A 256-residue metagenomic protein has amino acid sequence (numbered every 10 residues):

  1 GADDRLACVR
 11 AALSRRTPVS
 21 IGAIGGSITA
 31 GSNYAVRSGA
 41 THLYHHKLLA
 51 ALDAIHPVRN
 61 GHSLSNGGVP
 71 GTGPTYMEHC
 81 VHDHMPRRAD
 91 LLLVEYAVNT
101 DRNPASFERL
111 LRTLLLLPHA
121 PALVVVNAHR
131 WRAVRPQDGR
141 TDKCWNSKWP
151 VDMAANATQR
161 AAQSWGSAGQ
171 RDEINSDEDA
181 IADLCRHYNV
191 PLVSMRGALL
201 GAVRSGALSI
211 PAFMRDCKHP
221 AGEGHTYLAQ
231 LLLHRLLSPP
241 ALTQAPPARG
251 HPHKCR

Functional and structural regions predicted by a protein language model:
G1-G67, H79-L93: Serine-esterase "nucleophile elbow" of acetyl-processing enzymes
G1-R5, V124-V126, R171-P211, Y227-P240: Extracellular serine-dependent O-acyl
G22, L208-C255: Histidine-centered active-site loop/cap adjacent to the catalytic His in serine esterases/O-acetyl transfer systems
S27-I28, S32-V36, S63-H82, R87-A105 (+4 more regions): Cell-envelope and extracellular/periplasmic
Y44, L48-A51, V98, T113-L114 (+5 more regions): Catalytic cores of nucleotide-enabled group-transfer and carboxylate-activating enzymes in metabolic and assembly-line
F107-L114, E178: Generic structural signal for well-ordered alpha-helices, preferentially at hydrophobic/aromatic core positions
L117-H119, Y188: Helix C-cap/helix->beta junction micro-motif
R135-R196: Substrate-gating cap/lid alpha-helix
